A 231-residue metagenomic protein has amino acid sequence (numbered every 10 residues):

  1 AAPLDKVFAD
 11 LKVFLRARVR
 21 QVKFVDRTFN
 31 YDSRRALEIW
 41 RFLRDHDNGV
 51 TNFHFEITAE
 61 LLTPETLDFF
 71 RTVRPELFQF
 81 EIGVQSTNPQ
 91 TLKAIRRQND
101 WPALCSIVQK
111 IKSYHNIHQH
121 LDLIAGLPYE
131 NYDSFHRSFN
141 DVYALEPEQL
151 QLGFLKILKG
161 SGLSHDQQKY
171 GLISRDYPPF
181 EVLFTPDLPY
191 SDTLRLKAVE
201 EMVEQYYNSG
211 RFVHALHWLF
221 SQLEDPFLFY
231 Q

Functional and structural regions predicted by a protein language model:
A1: Local cysteine-cluster metal-coordination motifs and their immediate loop/turn environment, predominantly Fe-S cluster
L4-P128: Conserved SAM/AdoMet-binding glycine-rich loop
K6, A103, S134-R137, R195: An acidic, carboxylate-rich microenvironment
V19, N52, F70, R74-L77 (+4 more regions): Homeobox/homeodomain signature
S33-R34, V84, Q90-I95, A125-D133 (+1 more regions): Flexible glycine/acidic-rich beta-alpha junction loops that bind and position SAM and/or redox cofactors in anaerobic
W40-F42, S138, D166-G171: Short, hinge-like loop/turn segments at secondary-structure boundaries
E65-F70, P128-E146: Catalytic cores of alpha/beta
